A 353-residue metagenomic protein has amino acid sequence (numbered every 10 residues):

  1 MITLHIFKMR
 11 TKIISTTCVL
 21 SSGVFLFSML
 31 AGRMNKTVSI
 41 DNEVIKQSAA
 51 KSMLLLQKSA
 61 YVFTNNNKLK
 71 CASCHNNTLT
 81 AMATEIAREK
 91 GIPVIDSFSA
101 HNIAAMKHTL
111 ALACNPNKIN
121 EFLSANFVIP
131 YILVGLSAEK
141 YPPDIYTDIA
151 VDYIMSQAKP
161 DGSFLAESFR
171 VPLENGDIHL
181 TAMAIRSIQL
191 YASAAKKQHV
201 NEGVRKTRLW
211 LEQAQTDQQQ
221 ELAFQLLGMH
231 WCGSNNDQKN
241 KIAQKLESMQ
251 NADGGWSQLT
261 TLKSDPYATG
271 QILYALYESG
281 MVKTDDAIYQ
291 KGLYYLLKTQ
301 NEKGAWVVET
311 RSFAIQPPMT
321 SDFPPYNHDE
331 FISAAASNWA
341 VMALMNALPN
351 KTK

Functional and structural regions predicted by a protein language model:
M1-T11: N-terminal secretory signal peptides that target proteins for export/translocation
T3, T16-T17: Ala/Thr-enriched low-complexity intrinsically disordered regions
K8, V19, A72-H75: Secreted/luminal cysteine- and crosslink-motif detector
C18-S28: Bacterial N-terminal signal peptides
F27-K353: Preference for long, amphipathic alpha-helical scaffolds in soluble/luminal domains and all-alpha bundles
